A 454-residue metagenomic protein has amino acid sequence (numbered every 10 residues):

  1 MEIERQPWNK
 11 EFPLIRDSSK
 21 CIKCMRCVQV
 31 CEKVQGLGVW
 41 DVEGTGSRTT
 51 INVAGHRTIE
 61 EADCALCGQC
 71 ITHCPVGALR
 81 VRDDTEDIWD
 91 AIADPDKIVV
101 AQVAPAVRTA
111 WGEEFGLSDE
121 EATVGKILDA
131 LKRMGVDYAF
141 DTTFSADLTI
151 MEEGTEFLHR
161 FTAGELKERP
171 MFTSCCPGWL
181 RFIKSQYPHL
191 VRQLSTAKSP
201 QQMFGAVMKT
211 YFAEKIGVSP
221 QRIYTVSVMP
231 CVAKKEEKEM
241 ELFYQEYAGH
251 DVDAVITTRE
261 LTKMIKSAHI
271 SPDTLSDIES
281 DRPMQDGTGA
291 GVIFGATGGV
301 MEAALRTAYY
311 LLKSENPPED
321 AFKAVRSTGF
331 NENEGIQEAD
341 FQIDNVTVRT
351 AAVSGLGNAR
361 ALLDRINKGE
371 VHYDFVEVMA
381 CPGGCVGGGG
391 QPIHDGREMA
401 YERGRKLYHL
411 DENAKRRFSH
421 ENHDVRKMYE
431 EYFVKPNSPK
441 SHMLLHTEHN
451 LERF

Functional and structural regions predicted by a protein language model:
M1-R57, A339, V353, L362-L363: Ferredoxin-type iron-sulfur electron-transfer modules and their immediate structural context
K10, K20, D63, E120-E121 (+1 more regions): Charged, low-complexity surface patches
P13, K23, L66, T123-K126 (+1 more regions): Residue-level preference for nonpolar/small residues embedded in alpha-helices
R16, I22-R26, I59-Q69, K167 (+1 more regions): Flanking scaffold residues of small Cys/His-coordinated metal-binding clusters
C21-C27, C31, C64-C70, C74 (+3 more regions): Short cysteine clusters
Q29-E32, G36-V39, T72-P75, L79 (+4 more regions): Short functional micro-motifs and their immediate structural scaffolds
G44-N52, I59-G68, L79-A93, R403: Terminal amphipathic helices with adjacent charged low-complexity linkers/tails
V81-F454: Iron-sulfur-associated redox domains of electron-transfer enzymes in respiratory and anaerobic energy metabolism
